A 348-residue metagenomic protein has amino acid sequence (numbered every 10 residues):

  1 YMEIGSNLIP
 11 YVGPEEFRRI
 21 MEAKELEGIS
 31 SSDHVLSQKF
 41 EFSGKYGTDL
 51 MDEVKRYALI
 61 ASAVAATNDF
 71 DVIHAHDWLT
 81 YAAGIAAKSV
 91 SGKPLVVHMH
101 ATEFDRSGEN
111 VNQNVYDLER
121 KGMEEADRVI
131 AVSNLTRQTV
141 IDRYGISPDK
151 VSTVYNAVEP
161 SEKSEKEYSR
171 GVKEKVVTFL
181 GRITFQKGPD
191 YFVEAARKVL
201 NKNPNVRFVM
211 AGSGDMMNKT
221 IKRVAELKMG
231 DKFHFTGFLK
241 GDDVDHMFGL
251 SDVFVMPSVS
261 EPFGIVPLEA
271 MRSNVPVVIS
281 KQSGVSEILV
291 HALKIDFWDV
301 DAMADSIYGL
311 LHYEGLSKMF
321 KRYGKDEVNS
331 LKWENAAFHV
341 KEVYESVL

Functional and structural regions predicted by a protein language model:
Y1-A65: A conserved catalytic-core segment of Leloir-type glycosyltransferases
I130, R170-A196, K321: Conserved donor-binding/catalytic core segment of Leloir-type glycosyltransferases
L135, A157: Carbohydrate-associated surface elements
K219-L239: Nucleotide-activated donor-binding/catalytic signature segment of Leloir-type glycosyltransferases, i.e., the conserved
F238-L239, H246-S251: Short alpha-helical donor nucleotide-sugar binding micro-motif in glycosyltransferases
V259: Aromatic "clamp/platform" in nucleotide-sugar-dependent glycosyltransferases that forms part of the donor/acceptor
P276-I279: Short hydrophobic beta-strand element within catalytic cores of glycosyltransferases and related nucleotide-activated
A292-D301, G309-E314: Conserved acidic donor-binding segment of nucleotide-sugar-dependent glycosyltransferases
